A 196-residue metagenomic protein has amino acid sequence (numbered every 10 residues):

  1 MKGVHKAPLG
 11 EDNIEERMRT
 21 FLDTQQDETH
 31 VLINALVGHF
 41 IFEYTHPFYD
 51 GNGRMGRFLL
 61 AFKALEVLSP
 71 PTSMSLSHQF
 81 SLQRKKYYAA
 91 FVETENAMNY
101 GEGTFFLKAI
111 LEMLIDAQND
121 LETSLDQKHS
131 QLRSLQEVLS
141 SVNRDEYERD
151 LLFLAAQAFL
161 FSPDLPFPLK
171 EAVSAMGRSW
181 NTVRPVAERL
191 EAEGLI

Functional and structural regions predicted by a protein language model:
M1-I196: FIC/Doc superfamily catalytic core
